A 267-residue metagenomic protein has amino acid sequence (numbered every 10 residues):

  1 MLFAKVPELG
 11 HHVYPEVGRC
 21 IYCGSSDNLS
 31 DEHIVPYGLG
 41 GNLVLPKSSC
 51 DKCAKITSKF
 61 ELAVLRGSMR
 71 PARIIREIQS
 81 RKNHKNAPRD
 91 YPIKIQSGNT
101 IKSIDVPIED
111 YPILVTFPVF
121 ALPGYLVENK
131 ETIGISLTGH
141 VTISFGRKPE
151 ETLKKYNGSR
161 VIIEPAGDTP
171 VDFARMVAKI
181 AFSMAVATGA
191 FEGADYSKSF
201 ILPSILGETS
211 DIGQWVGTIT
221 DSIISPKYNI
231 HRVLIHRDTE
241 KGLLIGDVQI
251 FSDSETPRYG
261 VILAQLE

Functional and structural regions predicted by a protein language model:
V6-V17, L39-V44: Short, flexible, mixed-charge glycine/proline-rich loop motifs that serve as phosphate/nucleic-acid-contacting
C20-C23, C50: Short cysteine-rich clusters marking metal-coordination/redox-active sites
S25-V44: Histidine-centered nuclease catalytic patch
G40-I56: Short beta-strand-alpha-helix junction that forms the catalytic/metal-binding core of metal-dependent nuclease domains
K59-K94: Polybasic, low-complexity binding patches
R89-A121: Short flanking/linker segments adjacent to small metal-binding domains or redox-active Cys/His motifs
L122-E267: C-terminal, charged low-complexity interaction regions
